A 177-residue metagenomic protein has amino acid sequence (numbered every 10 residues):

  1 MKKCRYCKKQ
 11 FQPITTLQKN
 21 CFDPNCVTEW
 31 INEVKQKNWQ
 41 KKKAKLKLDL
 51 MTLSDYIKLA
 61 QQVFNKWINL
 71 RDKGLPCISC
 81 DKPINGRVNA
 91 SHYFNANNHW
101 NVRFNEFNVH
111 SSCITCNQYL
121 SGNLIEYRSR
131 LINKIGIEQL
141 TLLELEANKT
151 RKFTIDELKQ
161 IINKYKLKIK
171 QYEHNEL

Functional and structural regions predicted by a protein language model:
M1-V63, R151-L177: A boundary/linker detector
Y6, D23-N25, I78-D81, T115: Short, cysteine/histidine-rich loop/knuckle motifs that typically chelate Zn2+
I14, K19, L70-K73, E106: Residue-level signal for mature regions of secreted extracellular proteins and peptides
N20-N25, N38-A44, H92-W100, R128-G136: Short cysteine/histidine-rich metal-coordination sites, predominantly Zn2+-binding motifs
N25-N32, N85, V109-G136: Short Cys/His-centered divalent metal-binding micro-motifs
L48-D55, E106-L120, E138-Q160: Short Fe-S-cluster ligation motifs
Q61-N89, C113: Short cysteine-rich loop/turn motifs with clustered Cys
I78-V109: Histidine-centered nuclease catalytic patch
